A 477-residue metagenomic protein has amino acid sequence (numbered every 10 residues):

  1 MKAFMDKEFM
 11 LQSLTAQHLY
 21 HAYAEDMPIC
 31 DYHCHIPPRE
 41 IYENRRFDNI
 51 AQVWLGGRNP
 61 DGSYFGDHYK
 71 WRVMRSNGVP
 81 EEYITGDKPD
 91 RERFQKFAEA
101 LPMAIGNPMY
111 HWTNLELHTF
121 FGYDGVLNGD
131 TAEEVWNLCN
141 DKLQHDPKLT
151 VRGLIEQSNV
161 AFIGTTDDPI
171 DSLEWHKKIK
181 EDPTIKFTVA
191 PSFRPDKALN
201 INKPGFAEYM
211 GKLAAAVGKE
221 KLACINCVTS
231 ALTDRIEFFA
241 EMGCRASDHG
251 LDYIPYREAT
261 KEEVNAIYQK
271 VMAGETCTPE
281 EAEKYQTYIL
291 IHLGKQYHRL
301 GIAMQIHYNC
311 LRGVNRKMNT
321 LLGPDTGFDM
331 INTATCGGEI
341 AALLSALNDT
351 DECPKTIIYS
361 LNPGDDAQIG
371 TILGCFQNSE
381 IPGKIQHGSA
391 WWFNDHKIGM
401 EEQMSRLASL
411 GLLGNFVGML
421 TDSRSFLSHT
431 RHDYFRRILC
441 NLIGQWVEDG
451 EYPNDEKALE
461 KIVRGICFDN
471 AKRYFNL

Functional and structural regions predicted by a protein language model:
K2-L300, E352-P354, I358-G370, G374-L477: Metal-cofactor-binding active-site regions of metalloenzymes
E43-N44, K317-N319: Short secondary-structure transition/capping segments
M304-I306: C-terminal amphipathic alpha-helical interaction region
C310, N315: Hard-cation-handling environments
N319-G327: Short glycine/proline- and charge-enriched loop/turn segments that cap or connect secondary-structure elements
T333-I340: Divalent-cation-assisted or electrostatically stabilized phosphate/pyrophosphate-binding catalytic cores
L343-D349: Short, basic/hydrophobic alpha-helical segments
